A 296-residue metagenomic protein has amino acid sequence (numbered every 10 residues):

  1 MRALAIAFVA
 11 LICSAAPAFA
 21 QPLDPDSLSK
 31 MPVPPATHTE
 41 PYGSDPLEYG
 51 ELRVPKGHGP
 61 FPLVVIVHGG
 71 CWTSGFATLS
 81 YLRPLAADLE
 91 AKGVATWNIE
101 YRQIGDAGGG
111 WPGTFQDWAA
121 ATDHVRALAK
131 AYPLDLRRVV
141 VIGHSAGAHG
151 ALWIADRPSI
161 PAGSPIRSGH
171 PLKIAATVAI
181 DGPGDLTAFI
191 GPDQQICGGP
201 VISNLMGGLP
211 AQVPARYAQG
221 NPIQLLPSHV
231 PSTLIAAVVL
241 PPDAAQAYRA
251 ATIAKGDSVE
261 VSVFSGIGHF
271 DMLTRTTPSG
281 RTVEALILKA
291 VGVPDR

Functional and structural regions predicted by a protein language model:
D24-P35, D45, D156, A188-Q224: Mobile cap/lid helix-loop segments that gate and shape the active-site cleft of serine hydrolases
S44-V54: A short loop-to-beta-strand scaffold at the N-terminal edge of the catalytic core in hydrolase folds
K56-P60, V64-D88: Short, surface-exposed "cap/lid" segments of acyl-processing enzymes
F76-Y81, L85, N98-L136: Catalytic nucleophile-loop/oxyanion-hole region of alpha/beta-hydrolase and closely related hydrolase-like folds
E90-E100, V140: A fold-wide structural signal in alpha/beta-hydrolase
D123-P192: Primarily recognizes the serine-hydrolase "nucleophile elbow" in alpha/beta-hydrolase and SGNH/GDSL folds
Q212-M272: Serine-hydrolase catalytic core
T276-R296: Catalytic active-site module of serine/aspartate enzymes centered on a nucleophile-bearing elbow/loop
